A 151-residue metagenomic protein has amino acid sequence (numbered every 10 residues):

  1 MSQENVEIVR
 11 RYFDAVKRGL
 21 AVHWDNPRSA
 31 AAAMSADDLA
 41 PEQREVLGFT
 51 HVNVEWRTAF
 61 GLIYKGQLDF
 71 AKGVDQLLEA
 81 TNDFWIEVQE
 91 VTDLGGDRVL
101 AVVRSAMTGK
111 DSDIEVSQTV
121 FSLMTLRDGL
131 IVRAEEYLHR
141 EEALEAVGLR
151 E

Functional and structural regions predicted by a protein language model:
M1-I8, K17, Q76-E151: A beta-strand edge to alpha-helix "cap/lid" segment located at domain peripheries
M1-R44, V52, L130, A146-E151: Short, low-complexity N-terminal intrinsically disordered segments enriched in polar/charged residues
I8-V9, E45, F60, G66 (+2 more regions): A general marker of short, structured functional hotspots
Y12-F13, W56, Y64, Y137: Aromatic side chains
P27, A32-A33, D38-D97: A solvent-exposed, acidic/Ser-Thr-rich amphipathic alpha-helical stretch
